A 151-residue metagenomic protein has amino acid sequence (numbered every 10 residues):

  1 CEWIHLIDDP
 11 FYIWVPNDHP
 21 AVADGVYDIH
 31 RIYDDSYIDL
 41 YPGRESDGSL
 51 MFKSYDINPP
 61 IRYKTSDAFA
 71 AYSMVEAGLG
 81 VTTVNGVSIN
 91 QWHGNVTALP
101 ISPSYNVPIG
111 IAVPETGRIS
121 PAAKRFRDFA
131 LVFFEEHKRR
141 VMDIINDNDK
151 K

Functional and structural regions predicted by a protein language model:
C1-P10, D24-G25, A70-R118: Beta-alpha-beta core module
P16, L40, P114-E115: Residue-level recognition of the GNAT/N-acetyltransferase active site
N17-D18, G43, N85-S88: Short secondary-structure boundary segments
A21, D28, Y33-D56, I119-R127 (+1 more regions): Secondary-structure junction motif
H30-R31, K53-Y55, A68-L79: Short helices/loops that flank or line small-molecule/ion binding pockets
D39, N58-D67: Short beta-strand-to-loop elements that line the ligand-binding cleft of bilobed periplasmic-binding protein-like
K53-R62, V96: A local structural motif
